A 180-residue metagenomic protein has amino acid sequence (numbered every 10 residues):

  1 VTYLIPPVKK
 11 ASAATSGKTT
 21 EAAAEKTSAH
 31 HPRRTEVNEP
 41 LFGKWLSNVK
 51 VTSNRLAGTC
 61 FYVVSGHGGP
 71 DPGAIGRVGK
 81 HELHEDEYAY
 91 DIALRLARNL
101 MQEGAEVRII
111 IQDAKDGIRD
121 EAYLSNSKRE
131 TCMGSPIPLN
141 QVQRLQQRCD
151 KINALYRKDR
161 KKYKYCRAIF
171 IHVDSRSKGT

Functional and structural regions predicted by a protein language model:
V1-T180: Catalytic-site microenvironment of enzymes that process N-acetyl-hexosamine-containing cell-wall polysaccharides
